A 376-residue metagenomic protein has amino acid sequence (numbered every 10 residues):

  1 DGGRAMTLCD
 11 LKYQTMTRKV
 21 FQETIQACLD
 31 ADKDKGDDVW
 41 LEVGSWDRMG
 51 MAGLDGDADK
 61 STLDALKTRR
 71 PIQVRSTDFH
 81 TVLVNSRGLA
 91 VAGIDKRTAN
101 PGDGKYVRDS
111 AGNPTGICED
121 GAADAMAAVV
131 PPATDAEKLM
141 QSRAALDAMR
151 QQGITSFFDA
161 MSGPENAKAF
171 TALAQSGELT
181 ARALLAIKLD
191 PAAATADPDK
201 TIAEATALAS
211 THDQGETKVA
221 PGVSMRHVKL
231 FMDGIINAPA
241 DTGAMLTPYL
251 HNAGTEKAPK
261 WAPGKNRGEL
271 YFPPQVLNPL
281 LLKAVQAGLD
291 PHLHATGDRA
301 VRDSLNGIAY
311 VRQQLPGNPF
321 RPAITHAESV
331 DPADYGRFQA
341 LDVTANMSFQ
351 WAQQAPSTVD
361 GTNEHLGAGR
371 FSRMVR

Functional and structural regions predicted by a protein language model:
D1-S210, T217, S224-R226, L230-A300 (+2 more regions): Divalent metal-binding segments
C118-A122, K229, I308, M347-A352: Short, small-residue-rich loop/turn micro-motifs
G163-P164, H326-V330: Short beta->alpha connector loops
T211-G215, Q313-Q314: Short mixed-charge
K283, N306-Q314: Conserved helix-loop functional segments at active or binding sites
L293, S304, P316-G317, Y335-G336: Extended hydrophobic-aromatic, low-complexity segments
N318-A327: Beta-strand segments within the central parallel beta-sheet cores of soluble alpha/beta enzyme folds
S329-R376: Active-site-adjacent C-terminal substructures of enzyme catalytic domains
